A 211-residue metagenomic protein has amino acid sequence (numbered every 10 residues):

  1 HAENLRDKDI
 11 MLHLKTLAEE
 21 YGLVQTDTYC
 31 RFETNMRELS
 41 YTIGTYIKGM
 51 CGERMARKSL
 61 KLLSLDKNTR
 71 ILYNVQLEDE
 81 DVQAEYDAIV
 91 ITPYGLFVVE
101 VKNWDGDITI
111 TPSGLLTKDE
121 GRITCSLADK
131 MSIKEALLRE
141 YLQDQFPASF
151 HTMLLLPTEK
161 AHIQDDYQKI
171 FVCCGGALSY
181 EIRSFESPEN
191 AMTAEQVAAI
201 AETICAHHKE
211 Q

Functional and structural regions predicted by a protein language model:
H1-A84, I110, E120-Q211: Surface-exposed interaction regions that form or flank ligand-binding interfaces
L72, E85, L96-E100: Short hydrophobic-acidic sequence motifs that mark active-site Asp/Glu residues
D81-E85, I91-Y94: Short connector loops at helix/strand junctions that flank enzyme active sites, especially segments positioning acidic
V90-P112: Active-site beta-strand-loop-beta-strand hairpin of nuclease catalytic cores that positions key catalytic residues
L96-F97, L115-L116, A161: Hydrophobic residues embedded in beta-strands of well-ordered beta-sheets
